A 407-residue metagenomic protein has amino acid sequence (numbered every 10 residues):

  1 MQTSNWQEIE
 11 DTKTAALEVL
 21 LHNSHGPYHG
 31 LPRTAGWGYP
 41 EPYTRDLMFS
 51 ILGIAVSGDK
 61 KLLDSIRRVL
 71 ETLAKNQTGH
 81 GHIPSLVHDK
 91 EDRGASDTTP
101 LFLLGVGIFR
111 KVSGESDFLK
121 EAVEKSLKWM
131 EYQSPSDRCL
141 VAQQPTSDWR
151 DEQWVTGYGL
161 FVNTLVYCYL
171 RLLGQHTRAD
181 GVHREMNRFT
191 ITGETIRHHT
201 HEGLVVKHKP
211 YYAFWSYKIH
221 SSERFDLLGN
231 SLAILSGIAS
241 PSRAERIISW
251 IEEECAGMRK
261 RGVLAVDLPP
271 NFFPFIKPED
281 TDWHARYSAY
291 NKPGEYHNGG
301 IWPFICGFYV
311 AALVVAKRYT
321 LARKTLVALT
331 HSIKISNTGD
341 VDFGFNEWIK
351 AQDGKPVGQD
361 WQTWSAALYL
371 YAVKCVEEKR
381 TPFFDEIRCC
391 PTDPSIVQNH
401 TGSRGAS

Functional and structural regions predicted by a protein language model:
Q2-E41, R68-D92, Y132-G157, E185-I301 (+1 more regions): Extended glycan-interaction surfaces of carbohydrate-active proteins
I9, I66, L119-V123, A179 (+2 more regions): Hydrophobic packing residues in well-ordered alpha-helices of helical domains and bundles
E18-N23, E115-F118, Y169-T177, G237: Alpha-helix C-terminal capping segments
T44-L73, F109-V112, L173, G229-P241 (+2 more regions): Alpha-helical support elements that line or immediately flank enzyme active sites and cofactor-binding pockets
L47, I51, T99, L103-V106 (+5 more regions): TPR repeat positional signature
H80-T98, G105-V112: Aromatic/His-enriched, Gly/Pro-containing loop or helix-boundary segments that lie immediately adjacent to catalytic
G107-L172: Internal, well-ordered domain-core segments that constitute the primary functional module of diverse proteins
G159-H183, G300-S336: Extended amphipathic alpha-helical segments enriched in small hydrophobics
